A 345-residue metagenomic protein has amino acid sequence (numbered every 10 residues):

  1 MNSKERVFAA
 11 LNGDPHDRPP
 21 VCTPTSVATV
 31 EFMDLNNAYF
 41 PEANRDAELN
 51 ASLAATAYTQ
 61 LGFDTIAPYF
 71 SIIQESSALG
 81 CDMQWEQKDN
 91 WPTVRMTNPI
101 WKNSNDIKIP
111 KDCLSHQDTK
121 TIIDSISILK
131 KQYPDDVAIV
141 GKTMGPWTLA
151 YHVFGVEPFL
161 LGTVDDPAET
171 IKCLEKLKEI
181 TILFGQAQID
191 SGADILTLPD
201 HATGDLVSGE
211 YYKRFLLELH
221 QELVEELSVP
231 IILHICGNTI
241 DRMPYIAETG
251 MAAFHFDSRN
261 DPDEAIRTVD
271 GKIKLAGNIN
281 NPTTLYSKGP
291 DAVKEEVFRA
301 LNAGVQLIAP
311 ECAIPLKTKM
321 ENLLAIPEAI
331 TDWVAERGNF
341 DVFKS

Functional and structural regions predicted by a protein language model:
S3-S26, E31, D64, V94 (+1 more regions): Active-site loop segments of alpha/beta catalytic cores
F32-I72: Segments that shape or occlude catalytic/ligand-binding pockets
M33-L35, L79-C81, H152-F154: Short aromatic-enriched loop/helix-cap "lid" or pocket-rim segments at secondary-structure transitions that line
D34-F40, I100-S104, D261, N280: Short, solvent-exposed coil/turn linker segments
Y39-A54, W101-D112, T143-V156: An N-terminal domain-start capping segment
P68-A78, G141-T148: Short, glycine/charge-rich beta-strand/loop segments that flank catalytic centers and engage negatively charged groups
S71-D112, D136: A contiguous, low-structure linker/loop signature
